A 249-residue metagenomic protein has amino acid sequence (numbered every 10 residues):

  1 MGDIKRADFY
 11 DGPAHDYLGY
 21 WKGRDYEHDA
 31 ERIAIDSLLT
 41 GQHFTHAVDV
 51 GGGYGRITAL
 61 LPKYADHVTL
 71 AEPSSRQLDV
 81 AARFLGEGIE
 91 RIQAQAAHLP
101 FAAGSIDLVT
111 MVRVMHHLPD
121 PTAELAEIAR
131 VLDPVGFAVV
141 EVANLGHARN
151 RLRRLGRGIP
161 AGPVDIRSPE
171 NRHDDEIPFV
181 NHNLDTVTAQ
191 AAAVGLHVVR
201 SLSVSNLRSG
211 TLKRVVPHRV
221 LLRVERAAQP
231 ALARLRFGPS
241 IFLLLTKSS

Functional and structural regions predicted by a protein language model:
M1-Q42, R56-L60, Q77-V80, F84 (+1 more regions): Conserved class I S-adenosyl-L-methionine
H43-G53: Conserved class I S-adenosyl-L-methionine
G52-H98: Class I SAM-dependent methyltransferase SAM/SAH-binding core
T110: A conserved beta-strand element that flanks and buttresses the S-adenosyl-L-methionine
T122-F137: A short glycine-rich, Lys/Arg-flanked "PGG" loop and its adjoining helix->strand segment in the class I
A138-D165: Conserved class I S-adenosyl-L-methionine
R153-P160, L184-A189, R200-S249: A C-terminal cap/extension of S-adenosyl-L-methionine-dependent methyltransferases that defines the acceptor-substrate
E170-T186: Acceptor-substrate binding/catalytic loop of class I
